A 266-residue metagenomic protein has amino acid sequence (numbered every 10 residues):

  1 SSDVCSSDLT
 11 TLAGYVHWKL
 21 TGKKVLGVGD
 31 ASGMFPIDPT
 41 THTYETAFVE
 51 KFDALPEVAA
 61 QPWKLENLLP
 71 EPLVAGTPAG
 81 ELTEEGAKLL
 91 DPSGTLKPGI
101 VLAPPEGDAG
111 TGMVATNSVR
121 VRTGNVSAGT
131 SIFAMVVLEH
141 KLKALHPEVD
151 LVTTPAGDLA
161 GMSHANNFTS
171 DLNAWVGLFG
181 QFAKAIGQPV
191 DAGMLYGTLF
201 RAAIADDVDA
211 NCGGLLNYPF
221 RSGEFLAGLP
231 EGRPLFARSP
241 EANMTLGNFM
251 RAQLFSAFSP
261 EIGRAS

Functional and structural regions predicted by a protein language model:
S1-D30, F35-P62, G76-R264: Active-site core segments that coordinate phosphate-bearing ligands/cofactors across diverse enzyme families
